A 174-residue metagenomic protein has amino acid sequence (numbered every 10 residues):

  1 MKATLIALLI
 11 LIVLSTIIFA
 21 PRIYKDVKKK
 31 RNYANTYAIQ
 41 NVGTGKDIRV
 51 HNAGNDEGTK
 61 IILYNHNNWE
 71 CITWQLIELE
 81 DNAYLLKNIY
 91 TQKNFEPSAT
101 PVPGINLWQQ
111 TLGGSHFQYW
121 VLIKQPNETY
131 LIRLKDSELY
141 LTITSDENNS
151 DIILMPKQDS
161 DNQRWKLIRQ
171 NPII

Functional and structural regions predicted by a protein language model:
M1-L9: N-terminal Sec-pathway targeting helices
L8-I17: Core hydrophobic alpha-helical transmembrane segments of single-pass membrane proteins
I17-K28: Membrane-interface motif at the C-terminal end of an N-terminal transmembrane signal
D26-I174: Lectin-like carbohydrate-binding module/patch detector with strong preference for beta-trefoil
